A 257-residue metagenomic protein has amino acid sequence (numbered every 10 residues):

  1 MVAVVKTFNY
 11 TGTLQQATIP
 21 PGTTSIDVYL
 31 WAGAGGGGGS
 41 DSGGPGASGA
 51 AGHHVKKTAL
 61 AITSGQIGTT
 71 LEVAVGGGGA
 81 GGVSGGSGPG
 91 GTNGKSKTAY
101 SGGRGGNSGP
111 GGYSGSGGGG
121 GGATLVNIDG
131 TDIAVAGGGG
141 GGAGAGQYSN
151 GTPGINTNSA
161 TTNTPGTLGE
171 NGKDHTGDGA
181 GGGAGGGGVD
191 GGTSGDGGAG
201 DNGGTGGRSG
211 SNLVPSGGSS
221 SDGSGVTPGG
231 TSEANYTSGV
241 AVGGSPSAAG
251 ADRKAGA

Functional and structural regions predicted by a protein language model:
M1-T11: Boundary/junction segments of secreted and surface-exposed precursor proteins
Y10-P21: Surface-exposed ligand/attachment interfaces on beta-rich extracellular proteins
T11, A32-L125, G142-T167, G183-G223: Glycine-rich strand-loop-strand elements at beta-sheet edges
P20-D27, G65-T69: Extended extracellular/luminal ectodomain segments enriched in beta-structured repeat modules
V135, A234, A251-A257: Short, structured beta-strand segments at or near domain termini in extracellular proteins/domains
G169-A180, S194: Extended serine/threonine-enriched, polar tracts that run as long, contiguous segments within proteins
